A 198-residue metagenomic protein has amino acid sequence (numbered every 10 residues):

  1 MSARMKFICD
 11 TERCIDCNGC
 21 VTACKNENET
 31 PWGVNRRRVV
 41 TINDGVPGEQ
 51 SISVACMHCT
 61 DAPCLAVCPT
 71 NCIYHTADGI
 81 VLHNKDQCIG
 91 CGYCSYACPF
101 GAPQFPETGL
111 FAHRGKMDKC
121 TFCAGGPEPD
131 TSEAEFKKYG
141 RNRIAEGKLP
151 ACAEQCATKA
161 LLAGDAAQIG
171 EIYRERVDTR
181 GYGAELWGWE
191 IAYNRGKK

Functional and structural regions predicted by a protein language model:
M1-K198: Non-ligating segments of multi-cofactor redox enzymes
